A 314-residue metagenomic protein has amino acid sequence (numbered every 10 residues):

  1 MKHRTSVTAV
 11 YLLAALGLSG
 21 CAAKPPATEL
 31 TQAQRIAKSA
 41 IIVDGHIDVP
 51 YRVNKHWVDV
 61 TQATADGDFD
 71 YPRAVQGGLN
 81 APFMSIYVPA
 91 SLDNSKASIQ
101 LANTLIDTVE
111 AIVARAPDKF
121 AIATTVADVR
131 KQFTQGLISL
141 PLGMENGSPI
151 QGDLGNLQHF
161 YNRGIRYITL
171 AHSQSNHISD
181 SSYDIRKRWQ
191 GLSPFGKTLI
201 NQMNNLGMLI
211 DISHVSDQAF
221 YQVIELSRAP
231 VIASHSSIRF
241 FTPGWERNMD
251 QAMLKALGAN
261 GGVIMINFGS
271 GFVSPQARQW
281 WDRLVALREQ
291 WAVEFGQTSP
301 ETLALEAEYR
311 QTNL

Functional and structural regions predicted by a protein language model:
M1-V10: Bacterial N-terminal signal peptides that target proteins for export
A9-S19: Bacterial N-terminal signal peptides
C21-Q190, R239, P243-L314: N-terminal hydrophobic targeting/anchoring segments and the immediately downstream early-domain regions of hydrolases
D153-L157, A219-A229: Distinct, well-ordered alpha-helical segments
S173, V215-D217, R228, S236 (+1 more regions): An acidic- and aromatic-residue-enriched active-site/binding cleft used to recognize and process polar
R188-F195, D211-S216, M249: Short, contiguous, pocket-lining structural segments that sit at or immediately flank catalytic/ligand-binding sites
R188-N204, V223-A233: Alpha-helix-loop-beta-strand connector modules within alpha/beta enzyme cores
T198-I212, S216-Q222, M253-A259: Substrate-binding cleft of carbohydrate-active enzyme catalytic domains
